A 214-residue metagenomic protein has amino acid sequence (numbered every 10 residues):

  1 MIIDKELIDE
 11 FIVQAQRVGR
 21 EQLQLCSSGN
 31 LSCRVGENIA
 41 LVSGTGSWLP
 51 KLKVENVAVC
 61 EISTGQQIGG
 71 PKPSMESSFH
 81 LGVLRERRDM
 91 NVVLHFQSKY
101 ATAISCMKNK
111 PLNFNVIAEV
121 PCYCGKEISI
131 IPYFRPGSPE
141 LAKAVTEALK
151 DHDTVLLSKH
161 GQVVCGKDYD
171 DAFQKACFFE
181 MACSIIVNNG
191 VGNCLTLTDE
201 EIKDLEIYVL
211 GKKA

Functional and structural regions predicted by a protein language model:
M1-A214: Glycine-rich flexible loops
